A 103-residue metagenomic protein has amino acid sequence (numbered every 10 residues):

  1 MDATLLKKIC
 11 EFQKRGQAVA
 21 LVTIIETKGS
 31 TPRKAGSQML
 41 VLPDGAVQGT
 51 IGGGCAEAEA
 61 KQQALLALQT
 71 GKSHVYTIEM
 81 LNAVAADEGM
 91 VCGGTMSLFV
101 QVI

Functional and structural regions predicted by a protein language model:
M1-I103: Segments forming oxygen-rich coordination pockets for charged ligands
